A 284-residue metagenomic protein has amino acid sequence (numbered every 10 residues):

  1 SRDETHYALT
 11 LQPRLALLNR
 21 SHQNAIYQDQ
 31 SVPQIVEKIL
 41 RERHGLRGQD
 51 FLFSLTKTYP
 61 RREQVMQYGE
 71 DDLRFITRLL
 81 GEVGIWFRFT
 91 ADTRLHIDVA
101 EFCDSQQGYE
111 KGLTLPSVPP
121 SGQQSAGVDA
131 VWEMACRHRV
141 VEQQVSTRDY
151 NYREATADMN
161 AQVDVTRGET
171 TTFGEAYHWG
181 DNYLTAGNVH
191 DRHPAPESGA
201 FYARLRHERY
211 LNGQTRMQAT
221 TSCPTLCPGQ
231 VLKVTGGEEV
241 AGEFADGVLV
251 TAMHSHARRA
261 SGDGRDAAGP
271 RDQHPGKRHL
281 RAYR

Functional and structural regions predicted by a protein language model:
S1-R284: Amphipathic alpha-helical and helix-coil boundary elements used as assembly and membrane-proximal scaffolds
